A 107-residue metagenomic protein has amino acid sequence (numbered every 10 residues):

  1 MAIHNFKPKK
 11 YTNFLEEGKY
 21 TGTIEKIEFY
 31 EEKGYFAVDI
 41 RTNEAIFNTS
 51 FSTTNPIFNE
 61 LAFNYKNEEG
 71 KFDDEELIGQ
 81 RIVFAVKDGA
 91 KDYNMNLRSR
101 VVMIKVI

Functional and structural regions predicted by a protein language model:
M1-I107: Short beta-rich binding modules
